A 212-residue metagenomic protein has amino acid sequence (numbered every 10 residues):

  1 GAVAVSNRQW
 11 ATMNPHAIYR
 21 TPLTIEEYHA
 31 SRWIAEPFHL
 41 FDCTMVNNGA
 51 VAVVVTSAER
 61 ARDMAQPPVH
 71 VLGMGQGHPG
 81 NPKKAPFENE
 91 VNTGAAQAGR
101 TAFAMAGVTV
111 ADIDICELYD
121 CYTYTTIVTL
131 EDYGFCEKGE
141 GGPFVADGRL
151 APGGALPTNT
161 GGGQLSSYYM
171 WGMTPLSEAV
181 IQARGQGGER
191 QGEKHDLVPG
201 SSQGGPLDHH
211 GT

Functional and structural regions predicted by a protein language model:
G1-N14, V53-E59, S167-G187: Active-site-proximal alpha-helical scaffold in enzymes
G1-P37: Glycine-rich, mobile lid/loop segments that gate access to catalytic sites or pores
A2, W33-Q97, T101, D147-L156 (+5 more regions): Condensing-enzyme catalytic core mediating Claisen C-C bond formation in acyl metabolism
M74-G77, D114-T123, Q164: A short beta-alpha structural unit
K83-E88, D120-P143, G154, P206-T212: Short glycine/threonine-rich loop-to-helix capping motif typified by GTGT followed within a few residues by an Asp-Pro
A98-D112, G187: Phosphate/pyrophosphate-binding loops at sites that engage ATP/ADP/AMP, CoA/4′-phosphopantetheine, polyphosphate
C136-G148, G188-E193: A glycine-biased, small/acidic residue-tolerant capping/turn segment at secondary-structure junctions
G161-Y169, Q182-Q186, R190-T212: Structural signal for terminal/edge beta-strands and the immediately following C-terminal loop/tail that closes
